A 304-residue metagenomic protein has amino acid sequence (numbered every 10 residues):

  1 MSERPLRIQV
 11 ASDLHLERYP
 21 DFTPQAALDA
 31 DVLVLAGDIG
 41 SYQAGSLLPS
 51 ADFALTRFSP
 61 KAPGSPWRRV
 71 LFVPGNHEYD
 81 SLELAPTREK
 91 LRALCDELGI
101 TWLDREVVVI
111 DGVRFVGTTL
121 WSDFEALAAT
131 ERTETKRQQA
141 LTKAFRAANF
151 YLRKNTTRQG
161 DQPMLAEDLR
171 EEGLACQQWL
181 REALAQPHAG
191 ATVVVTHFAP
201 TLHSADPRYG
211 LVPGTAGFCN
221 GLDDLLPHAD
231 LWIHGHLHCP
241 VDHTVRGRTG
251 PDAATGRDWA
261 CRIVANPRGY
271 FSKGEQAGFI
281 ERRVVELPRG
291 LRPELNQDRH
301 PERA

Functional and structural regions predicted by a protein language model:
M1-F72, Y79-T87, A166, D298: N-terminal active-site segment of His-dependent metallophosphoesterases
S2-P5, D206, V212-D230, H238-A304: Binuclear metal-dependent phosphoesterase catalytic core
Q9-S12, L33-D38, V70-N76, T101-R105 (+3 more regions): Active-site neighborhood of phospho(di)ester-bond hydrolases with catalytic His/Asp-centered motifs
H15-D21, S41-G45, H77-T87, L103 (+5 more regions): Active-site environment of divalent metal-dependent phosphoester hydrolases
A27-L28, I110, A185-G190: Glycine-rich phosphate-binding loop signature in dinucleotide/nucleotide-binding domains
L48-F53, P86-K90, G210-N220: Charged helix-capping and loop-helix junction motifs
R69-E78, E83-T133, Q138: A basic- and aromatic-enriched beta-loop-alpha substructure that forms the phosphate/nucleotide- and DNA/RNA-contacting
V116-V193, F198-Y209: Active-site-proximal loop/helix segment associated with metal-binding centers of metalloenzymes
